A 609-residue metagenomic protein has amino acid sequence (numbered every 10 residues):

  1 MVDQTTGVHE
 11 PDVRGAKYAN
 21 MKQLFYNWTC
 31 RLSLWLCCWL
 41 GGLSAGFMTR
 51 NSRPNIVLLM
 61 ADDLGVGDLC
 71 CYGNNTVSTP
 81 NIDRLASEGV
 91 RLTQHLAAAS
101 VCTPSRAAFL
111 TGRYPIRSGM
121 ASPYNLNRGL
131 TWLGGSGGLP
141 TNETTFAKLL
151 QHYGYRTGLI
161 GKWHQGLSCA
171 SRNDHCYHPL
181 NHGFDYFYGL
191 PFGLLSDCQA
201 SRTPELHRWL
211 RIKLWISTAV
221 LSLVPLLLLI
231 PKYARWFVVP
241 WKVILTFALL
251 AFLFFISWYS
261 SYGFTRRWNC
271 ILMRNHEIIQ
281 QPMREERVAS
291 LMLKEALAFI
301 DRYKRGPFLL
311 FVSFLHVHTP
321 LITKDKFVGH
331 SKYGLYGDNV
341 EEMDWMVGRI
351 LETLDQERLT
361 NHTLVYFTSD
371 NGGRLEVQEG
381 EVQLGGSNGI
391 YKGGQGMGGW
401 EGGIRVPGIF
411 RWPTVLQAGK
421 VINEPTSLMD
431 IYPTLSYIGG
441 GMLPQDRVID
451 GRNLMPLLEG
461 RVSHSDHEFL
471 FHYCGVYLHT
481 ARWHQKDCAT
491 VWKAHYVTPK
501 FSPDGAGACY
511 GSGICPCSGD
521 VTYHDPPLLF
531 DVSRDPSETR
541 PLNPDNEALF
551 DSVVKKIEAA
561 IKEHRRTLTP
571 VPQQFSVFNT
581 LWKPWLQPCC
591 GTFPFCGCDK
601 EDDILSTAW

Functional and structural regions predicted by a protein language model:
V2-D3, G15, N20, W35 (+10 more regions): Long, internal low-complexity/basic segments
R31-G42, L206-G263: Transmembrane alpha-helices
S52, N75-T79, L96-V101, L133-T144 (+9 more regions): A short beta-strand-to-alpha-helix junction
L58, V66-G158, L167-A170, P179-Y186 (+2 more regions): Active-site segment of extracytoplasmic enzymes that catalyze sulfate/phosphate-ester chemistry
C71-T76, R91-R113, A121-P123, L159-R172 (+8 more regions): Short, solvent-exposed turn/loop segments enriched in Gly/Ser/Thr/Pro and often Arg
V77, A170-H182, P320-T323, V328-N339 (+4 more regions): Histidine-centered active-site microenvironments of extracellular/periplasmic hydrolases and transferases
L180, D185-Y186, L190-L214, F247 (+7 more regions): C-terminal cap/loop subdomain of S1 sulfatases and analogous C-terminal strand-loop tails that border
Q199, F252, S257-I279, L297-D338 (+4 more regions): Active-site His/acidic residue clusters
